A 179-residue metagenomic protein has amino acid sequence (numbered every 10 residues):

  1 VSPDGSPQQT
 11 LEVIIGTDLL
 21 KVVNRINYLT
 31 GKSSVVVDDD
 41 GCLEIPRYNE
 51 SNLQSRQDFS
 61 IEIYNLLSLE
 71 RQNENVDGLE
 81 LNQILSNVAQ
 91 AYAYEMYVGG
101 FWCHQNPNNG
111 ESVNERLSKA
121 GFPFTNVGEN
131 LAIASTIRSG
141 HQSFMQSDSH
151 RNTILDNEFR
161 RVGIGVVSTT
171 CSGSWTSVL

Functional and structural regions predicted by a protein language model:
V1-F101, N157-L179: N-terminal targeting leaders of exported, membrane, and organelle-targeted proteins
R25-N27, S135, F144: Short loop or secondary-structure boundary microenvironments that flank and position key functional residues
D39-C42, E50, P123-T125, G140-S143: A broad, low-specificity signal for short, low-complexity segments enriched in glycine/proline and polar/charged
S68, N114, R151: Short glycine-/small-residue-rich flexible loop motifs, especially phosphate/cofactor-binding loops
E80, P123-I133, S143-F144, I154 (+2 more regions): Structural recognition of the beta-strand scaffold that forms the well-ordered cores of secreted hydrolase catalytic
I84-R138, I154-D156: Short, surface-exposed glycine/acidic/tryptophan-bearing loops
S147: Conserved catalytic/binding loops enriched for acidic/polar residues
